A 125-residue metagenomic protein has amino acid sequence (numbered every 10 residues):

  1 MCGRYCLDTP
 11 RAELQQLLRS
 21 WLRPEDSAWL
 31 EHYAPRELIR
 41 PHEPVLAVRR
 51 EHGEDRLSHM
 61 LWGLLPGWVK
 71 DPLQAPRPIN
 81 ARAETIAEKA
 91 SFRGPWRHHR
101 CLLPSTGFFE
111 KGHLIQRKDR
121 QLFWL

Functional and structural regions predicted by a protein language model:
M1-L125: Short linear sequence motif anchored by a di-proline
